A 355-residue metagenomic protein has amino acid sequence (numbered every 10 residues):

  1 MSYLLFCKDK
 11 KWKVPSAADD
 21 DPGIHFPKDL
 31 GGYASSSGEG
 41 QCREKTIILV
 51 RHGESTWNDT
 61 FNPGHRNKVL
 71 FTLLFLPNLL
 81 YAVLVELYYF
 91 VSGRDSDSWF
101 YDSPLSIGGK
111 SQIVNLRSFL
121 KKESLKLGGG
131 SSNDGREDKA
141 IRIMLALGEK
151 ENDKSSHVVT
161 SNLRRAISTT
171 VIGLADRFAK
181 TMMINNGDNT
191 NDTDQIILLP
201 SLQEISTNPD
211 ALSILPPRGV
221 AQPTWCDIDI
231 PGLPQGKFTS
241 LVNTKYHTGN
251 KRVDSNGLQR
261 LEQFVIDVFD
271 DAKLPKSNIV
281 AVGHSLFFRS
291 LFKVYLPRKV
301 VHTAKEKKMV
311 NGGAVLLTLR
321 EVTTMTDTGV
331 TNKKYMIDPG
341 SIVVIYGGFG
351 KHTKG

Functional and structural regions predicted by a protein language model:
M1-L199, G249-K251, K305, M309-G313: Active-site-proximal alpha-helix that buttresses catalytic centers in soluble enzyme cores
G53-T56, L163-A166, Q203-I205, S285-F288 (+2 more regions): Short, solvent-exposed loop/turn segments at secondary-structure junctions
N62-H65, I172-A175, A211-I214, V294-R298: Short, glycine/charged-enriched secondary-structure capping and boundary segments
S92-P104, T224-V253: Short glycine/proline- and acidic residue-enriched helix-loop micro-motifs that form flexible lids or anion-recognition
I167, R177-T181, E262-G329: Active-site-adjacent alpha-helix immediately C-terminal to a catalytic or transition-state-stabilizing loop
Q203-P217: Short alpha-helix plus adjacent loop in nuclease-associated cores
G257: A conserved mid-domain beta-alpha-beta active-site/ligand-binding segment of alpha/beta enzyme cores
R320, V330-G355: C-terminal helix/juxtamembrane-tail motif
